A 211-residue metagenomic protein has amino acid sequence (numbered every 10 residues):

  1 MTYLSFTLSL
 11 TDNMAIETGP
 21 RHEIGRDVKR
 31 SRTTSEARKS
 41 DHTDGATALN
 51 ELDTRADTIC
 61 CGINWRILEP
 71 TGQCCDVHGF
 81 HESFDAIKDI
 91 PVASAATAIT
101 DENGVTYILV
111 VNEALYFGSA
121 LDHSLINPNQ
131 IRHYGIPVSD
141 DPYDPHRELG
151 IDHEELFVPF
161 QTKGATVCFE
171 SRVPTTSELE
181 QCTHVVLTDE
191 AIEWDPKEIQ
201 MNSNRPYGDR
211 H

Functional and structural regions predicted by a protein language model:
M1, S9, A56, C60-W65 (+3 more regions): General structural signal for secondary-structure boundaries
M1-L52, T166-H211: Intrinsically disordered, low-complexity interaction arms of viral/retroelements and related host proteins
Y3-L10, R30, G72-G79, D89-V92: Intrinsic low-complexity, intrinsically disordered segments enriched in polar/basic residues
R32-F80, N112-N127: Aspartyl protease active-site motif detector
E69-D76, D85-H211: Aspartic protease core domain of the pepsin/retropepsin superfamily
